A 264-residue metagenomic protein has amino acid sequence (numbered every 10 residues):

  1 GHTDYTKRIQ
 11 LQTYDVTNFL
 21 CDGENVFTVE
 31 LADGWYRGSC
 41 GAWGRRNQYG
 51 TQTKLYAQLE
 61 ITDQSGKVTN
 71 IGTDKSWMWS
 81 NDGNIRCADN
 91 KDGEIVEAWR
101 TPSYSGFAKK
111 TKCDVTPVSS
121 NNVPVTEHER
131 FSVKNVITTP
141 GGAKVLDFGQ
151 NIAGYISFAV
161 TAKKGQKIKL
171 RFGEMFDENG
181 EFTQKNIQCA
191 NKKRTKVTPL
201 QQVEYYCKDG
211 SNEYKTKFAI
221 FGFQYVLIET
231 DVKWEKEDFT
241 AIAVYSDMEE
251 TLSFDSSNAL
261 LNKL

Functional and structural regions predicted by a protein language model:
G1-L264: Extracellular/oxidizing-compartment recognition motifs
